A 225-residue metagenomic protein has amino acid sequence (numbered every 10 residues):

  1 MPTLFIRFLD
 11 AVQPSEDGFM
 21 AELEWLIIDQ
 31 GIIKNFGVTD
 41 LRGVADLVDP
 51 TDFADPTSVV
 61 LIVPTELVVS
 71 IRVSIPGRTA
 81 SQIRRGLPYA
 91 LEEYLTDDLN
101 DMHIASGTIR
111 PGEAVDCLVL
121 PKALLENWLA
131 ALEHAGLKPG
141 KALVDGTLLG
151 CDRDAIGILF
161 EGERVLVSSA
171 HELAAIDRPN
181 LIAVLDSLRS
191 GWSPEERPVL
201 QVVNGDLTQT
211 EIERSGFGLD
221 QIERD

Functional and structural regions predicted by a protein language model:
M1-D225: Hydrophobic/aromatic-enriched cytosolic interaction surfaces used to assemble or bind macromolecules
